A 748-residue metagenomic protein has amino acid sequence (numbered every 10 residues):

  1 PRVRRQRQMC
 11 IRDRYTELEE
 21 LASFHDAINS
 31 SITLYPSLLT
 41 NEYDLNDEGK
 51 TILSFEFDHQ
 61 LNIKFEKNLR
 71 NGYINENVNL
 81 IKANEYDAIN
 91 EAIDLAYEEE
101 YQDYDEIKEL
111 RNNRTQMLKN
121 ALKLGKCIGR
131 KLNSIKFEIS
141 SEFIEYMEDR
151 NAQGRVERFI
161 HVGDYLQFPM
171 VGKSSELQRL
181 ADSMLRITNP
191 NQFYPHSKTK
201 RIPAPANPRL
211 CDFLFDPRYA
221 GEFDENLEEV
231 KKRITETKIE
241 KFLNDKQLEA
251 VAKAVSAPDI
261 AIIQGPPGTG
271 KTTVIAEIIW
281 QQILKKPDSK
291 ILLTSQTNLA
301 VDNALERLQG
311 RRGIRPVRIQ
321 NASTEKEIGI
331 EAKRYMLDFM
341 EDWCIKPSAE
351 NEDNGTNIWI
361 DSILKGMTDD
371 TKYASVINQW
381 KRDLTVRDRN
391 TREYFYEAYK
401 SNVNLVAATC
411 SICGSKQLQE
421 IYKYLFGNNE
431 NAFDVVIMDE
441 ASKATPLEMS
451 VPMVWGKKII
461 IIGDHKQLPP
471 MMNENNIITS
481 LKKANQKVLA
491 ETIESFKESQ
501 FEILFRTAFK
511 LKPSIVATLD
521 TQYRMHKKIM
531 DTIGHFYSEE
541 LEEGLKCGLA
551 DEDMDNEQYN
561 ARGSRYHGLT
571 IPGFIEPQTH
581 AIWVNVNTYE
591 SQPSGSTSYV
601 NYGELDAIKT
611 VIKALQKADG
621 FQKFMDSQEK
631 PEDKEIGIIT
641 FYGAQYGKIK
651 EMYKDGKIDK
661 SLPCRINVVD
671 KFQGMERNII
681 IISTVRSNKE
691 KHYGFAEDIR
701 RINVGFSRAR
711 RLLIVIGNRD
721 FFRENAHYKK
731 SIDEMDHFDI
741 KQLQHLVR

Functional and structural regions predicted by a protein language model:
P1-R7, I11-D13: Single conserved hydrophobic/aromatic residue that forms the stacking wall/gate of nucleotide- or nucleobase-binding
D13, D288, S411-I412, I421-M438 (+1 more regions): Conserved helicase motor core of SF1/SF2 NTP-dependent helicases
A27-Y73, N77: Autoprocessing Asn-cyclization modules and mimics
D58-N113: Short coil-to-beta transition motif at edge beta-strands of beta-rich domains
N112-K131: Short beta-strand-centered aromatic/proline hotspots
L132-E249, I328-D353, S594-G595: Pre-P-loop entry segment of helicase/translocase ATPase cores
G221-F339, E393, A398-S401, L405-S538 (+1 more regions): ASCE P-loop NTPase helicase motor core
M340-Y396, I636: Coupling/switch/interface segments within P-loop NTPase motor domains and analogous charged loops in nucleic-acid
